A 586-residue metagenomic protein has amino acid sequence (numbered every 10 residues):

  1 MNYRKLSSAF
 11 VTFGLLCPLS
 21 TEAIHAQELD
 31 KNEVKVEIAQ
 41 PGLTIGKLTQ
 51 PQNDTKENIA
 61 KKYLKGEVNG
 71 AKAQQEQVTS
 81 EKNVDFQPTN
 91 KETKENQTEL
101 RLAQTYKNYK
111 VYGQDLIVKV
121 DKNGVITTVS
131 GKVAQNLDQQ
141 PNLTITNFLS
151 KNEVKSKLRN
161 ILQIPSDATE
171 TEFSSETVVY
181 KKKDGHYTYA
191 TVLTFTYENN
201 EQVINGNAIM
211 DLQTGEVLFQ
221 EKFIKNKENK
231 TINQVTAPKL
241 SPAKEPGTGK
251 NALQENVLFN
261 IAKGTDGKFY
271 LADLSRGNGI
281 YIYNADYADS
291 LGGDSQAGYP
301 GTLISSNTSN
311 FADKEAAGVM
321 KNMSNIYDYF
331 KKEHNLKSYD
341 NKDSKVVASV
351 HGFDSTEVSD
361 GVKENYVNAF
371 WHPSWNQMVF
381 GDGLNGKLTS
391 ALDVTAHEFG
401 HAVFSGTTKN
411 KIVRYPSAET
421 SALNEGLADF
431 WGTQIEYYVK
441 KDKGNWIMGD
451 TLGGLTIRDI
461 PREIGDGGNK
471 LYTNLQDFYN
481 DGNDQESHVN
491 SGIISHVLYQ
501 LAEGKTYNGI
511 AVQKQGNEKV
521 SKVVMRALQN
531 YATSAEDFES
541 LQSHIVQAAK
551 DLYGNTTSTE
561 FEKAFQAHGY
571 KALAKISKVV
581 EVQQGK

Functional and structural regions predicted by a protein language model:
R4-G14: Sec-dependent N-terminal signal peptides
S8, C17-V36: Sec-dependent signal peptide cleavage junction
T12-F13, I24, G432: Cleavable N-terminal signal peptides
Q27-T231, K342-F370, V580-K586: Segments that shape or occlude catalytic/ligand-binding pockets
G46-N53, Q104-K107, L137-F148, Y180 (+6 more regions): Second-shell loop/turn segments in exported
K155, A190, T194-T196, E216-E333 (+7 more regions): Acidic/polar low-complexity interaction segments
D313-A316, M320-A396, F404-K586: Zinc-dependent metallohydrolase catalytic domains
F399: Active-site neighborhood of glycoside hydrolase catalytic domains
